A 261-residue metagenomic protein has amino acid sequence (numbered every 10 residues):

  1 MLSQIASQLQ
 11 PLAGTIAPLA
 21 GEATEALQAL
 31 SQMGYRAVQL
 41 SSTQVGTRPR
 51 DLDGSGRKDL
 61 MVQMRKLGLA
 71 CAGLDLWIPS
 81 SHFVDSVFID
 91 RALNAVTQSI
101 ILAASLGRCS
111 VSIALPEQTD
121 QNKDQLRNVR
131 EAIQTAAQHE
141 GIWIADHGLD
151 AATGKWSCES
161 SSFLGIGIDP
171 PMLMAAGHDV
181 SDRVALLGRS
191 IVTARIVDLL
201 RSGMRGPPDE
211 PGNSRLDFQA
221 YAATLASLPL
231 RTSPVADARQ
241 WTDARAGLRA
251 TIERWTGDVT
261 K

Functional and structural regions predicted by a protein language model:
M1-A13, A20, T24-G34, R65 (+3 more regions): Histidine-acidic metal/acid-base catalytic patches
M1-G14, C71-F83: N-terminal small/glycine-rich loop or linker at the start of catalytic domains across soluble metabolic enzymes
P18, T24, K58, T97 (+3 more regions): Residue-level marker for well-ordered alpha-helical positions
T24-E25, S80-I166, A175, P229 (+3 more regions): Active-site acidic/histidine proton-transfer and metal-coordination neighborhood in alpha/beta enzyme cores
Q28, V62, I101, T135 (+1 more regions): Surface-exposed charge patches
Y35-R127, R201, P229-W241: Structural motif corresponding to the early beta-alpha repeats
L40, I113, D146, I168-P170 (+2 more regions): Conserved beta-strand positions
R48, V84-V87, I168-P171, G206-D209: Conserved short-loop catalytic and cofactor-binding motifs
